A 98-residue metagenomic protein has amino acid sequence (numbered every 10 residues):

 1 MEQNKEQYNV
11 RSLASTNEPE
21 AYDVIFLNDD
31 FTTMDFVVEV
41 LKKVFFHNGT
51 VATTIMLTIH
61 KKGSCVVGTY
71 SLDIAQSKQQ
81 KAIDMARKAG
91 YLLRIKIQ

Functional and structural regions predicted by a protein language model:
M1-Q98: Terminal domain-initiation and capping elements
